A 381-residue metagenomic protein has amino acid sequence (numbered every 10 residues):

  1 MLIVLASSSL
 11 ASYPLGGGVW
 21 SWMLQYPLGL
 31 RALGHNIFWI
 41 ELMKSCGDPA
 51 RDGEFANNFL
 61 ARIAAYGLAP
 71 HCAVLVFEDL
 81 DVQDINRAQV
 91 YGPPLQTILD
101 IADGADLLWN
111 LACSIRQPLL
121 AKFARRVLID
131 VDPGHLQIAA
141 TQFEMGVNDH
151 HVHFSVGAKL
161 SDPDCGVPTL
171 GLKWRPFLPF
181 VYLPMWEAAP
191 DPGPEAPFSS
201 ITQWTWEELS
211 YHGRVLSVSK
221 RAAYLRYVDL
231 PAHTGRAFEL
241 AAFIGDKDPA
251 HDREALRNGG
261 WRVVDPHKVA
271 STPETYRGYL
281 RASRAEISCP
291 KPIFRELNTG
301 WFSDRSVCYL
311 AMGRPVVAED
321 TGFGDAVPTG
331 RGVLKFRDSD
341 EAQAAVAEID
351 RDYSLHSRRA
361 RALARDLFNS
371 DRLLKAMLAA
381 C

Functional and structural regions predicted by a protein language model:
M1-P14, N110, A196-E208: Short hydrophobic beta-strand segments
L5, F38, V127, S199 (+2 more regions): A structural signal for isolated positions on well-ordered beta-strands in alpha/beta enzyme cores
L5-L33, I37-D164, A270-T275, Y279 (+1 more regions): Extended catalytic core of nucleotide-activated donor transferases of GT-like folds
S8-Y13, L209-V215, K291-R295, R359: Glycine- and acidic
G18-V19, L24-Q25, R31-S45, I63 (+3 more regions): Catalytic binding pocket for nucleotide-activated donors in carbohydrate/polymer assembly enzymes
W22, D164-A285, I293: Conserved catalytic-core segment of nucleotide-activated headgroup transferases in glycan assembly
L28-N36, A61-C72, N148-V152, K173-P176 (+3 more regions): Structural alpha-beta junctions
L120-V127, G134, T169-E187, M312-R314: P-loop/Walker A phosphate-binding loop and immediately adjacent motor/lid segment at beta-alpha junctions
